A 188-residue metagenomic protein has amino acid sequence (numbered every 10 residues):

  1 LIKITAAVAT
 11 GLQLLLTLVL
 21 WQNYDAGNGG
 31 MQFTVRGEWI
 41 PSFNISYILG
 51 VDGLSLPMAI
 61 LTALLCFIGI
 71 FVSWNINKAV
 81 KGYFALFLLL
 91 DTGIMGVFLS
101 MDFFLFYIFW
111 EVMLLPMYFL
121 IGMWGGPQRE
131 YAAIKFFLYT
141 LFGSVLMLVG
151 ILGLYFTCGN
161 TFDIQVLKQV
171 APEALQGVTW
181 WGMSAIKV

Functional and structural regions predicted by a protein language model:
L1, G82-L89, G93-V188: Alpha-helical multi-pass transmembrane bundles of energy-transducing inner-membrane proteins
L1-A85, T157-G182: Transmembrane helix-loop-helix hairpins at membrane boundaries of multipass inner-membrane proteins
